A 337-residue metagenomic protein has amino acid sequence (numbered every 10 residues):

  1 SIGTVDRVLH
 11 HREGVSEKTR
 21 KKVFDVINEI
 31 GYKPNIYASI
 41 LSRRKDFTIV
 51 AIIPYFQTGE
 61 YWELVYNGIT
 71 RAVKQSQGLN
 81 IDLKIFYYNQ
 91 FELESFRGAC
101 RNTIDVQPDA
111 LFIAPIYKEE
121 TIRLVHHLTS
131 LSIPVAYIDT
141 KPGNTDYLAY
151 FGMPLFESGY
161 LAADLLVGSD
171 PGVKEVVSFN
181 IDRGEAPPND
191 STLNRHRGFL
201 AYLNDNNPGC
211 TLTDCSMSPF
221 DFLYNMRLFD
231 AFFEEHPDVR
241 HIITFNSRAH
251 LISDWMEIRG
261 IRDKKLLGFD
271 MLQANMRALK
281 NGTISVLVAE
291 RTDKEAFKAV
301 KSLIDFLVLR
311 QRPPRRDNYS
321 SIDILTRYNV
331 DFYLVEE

Functional and structural regions predicted by a protein language model:
S1-R44: N-terminal helix-turn-helix DNA-binding module of bacterial transcription factors
V26, I30, A186-P187, L203 (+1 more regions): Hinge/cleft segment of the Venus flytrap/periplasmic-binding protein
N35-E94: Amphipathic helical "hinge" segments at domain boundaries
P54-E63, I85-S95, G152-S158, N180-G198 (+4 more regions): Hinge/beta->alpha junction and helix N-cap segments in small-molecule ligand-binding domains
A110, S132-A136, A149, E175 (+1 more regions): Proline-centered loop/turn at the N-terminus of a beta-strand
A110-T129, T213-A274: Hydrophobic alpha-helical
E120-E157, L272-K280: Flexible loop/hinge segments that line or gate small-molecule binding clefts
Y150-V176, N225-M226, N275, R291-V308: Hydrophobic alpha-helical segments within soluble ligand-binding/sensing domains
